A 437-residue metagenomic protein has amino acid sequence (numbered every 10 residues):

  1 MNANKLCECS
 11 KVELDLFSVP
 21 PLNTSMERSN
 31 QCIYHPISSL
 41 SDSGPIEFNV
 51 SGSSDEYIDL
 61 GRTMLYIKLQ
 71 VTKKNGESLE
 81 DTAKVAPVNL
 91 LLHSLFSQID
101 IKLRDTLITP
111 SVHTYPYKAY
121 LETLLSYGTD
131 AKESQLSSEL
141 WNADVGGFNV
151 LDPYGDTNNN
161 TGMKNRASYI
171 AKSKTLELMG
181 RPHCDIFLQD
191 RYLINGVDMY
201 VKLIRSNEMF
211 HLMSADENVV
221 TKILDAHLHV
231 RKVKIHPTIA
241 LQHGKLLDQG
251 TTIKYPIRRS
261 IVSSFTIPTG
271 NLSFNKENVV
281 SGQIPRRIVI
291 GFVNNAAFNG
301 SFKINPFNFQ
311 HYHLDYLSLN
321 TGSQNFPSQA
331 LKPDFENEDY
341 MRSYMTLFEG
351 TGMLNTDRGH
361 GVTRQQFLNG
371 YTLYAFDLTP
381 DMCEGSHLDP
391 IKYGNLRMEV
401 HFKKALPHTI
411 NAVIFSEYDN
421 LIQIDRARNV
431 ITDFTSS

Functional and structural regions predicted by a protein language model:
M1-S437: Short, low-complexity Pro/Thr/Gly
